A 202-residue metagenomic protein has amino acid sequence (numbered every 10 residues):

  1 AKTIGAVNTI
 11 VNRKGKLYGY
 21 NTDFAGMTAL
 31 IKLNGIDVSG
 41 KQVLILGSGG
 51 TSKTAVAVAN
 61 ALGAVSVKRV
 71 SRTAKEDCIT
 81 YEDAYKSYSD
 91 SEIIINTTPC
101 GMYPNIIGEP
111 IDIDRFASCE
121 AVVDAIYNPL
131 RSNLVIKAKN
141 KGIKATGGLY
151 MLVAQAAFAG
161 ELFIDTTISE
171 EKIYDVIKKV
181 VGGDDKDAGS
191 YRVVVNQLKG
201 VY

Functional and structural regions predicted by a protein language model:
A1-N34, K141: Phosphate/diphosphate ligand-binding glycine-rich loop within oxidoreductases
R13, I36-K41, A117-S118: Short helix-loop-beta connector
N21, I31, G40-N60, A64: Glycine-rich adenosine-cofactor-binding loop
G26-V38, G50-K53, E76-D83, P104: Active-site glycine-rich loop that binds ribose-phosphate moieties when present
T28-I45, S89-I93: Mobile, glycine- and charge-enriched loop segments and immediately flanking short secondary-structure elements within
A61-T80: NAD(P)-binding Rossmann-fold cofactor-contacting core
D77-G148: Rossmann-like adenosine-cofactor binding region
A125-Y202: Adenosine-phosphate binding glycine-rich loop
